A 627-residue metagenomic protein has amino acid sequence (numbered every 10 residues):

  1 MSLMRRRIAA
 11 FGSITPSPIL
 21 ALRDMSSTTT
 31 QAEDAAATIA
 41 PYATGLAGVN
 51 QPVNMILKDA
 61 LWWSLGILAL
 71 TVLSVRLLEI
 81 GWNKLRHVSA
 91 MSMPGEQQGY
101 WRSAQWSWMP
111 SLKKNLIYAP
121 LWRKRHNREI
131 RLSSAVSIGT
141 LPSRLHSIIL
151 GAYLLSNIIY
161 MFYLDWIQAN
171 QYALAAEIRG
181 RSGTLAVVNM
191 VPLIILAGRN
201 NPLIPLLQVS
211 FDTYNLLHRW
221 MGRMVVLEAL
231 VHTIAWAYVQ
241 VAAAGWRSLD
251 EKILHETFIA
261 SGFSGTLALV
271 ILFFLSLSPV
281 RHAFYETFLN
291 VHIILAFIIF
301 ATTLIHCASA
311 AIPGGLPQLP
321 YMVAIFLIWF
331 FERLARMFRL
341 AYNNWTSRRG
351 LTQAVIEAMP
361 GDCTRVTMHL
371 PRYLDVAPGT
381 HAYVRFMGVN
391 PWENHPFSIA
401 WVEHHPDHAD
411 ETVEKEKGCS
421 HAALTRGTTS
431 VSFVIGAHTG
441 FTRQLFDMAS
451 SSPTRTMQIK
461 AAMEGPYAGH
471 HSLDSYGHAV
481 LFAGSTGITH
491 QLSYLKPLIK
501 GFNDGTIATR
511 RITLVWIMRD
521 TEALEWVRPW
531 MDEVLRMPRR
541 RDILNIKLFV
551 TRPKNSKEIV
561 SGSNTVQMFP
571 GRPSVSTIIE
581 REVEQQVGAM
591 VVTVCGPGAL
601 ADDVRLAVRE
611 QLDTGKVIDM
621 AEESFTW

Functional and structural regions predicted by a protein language model:
M1-Q51, L154-Q168, G183, A229-T233 (+3 more regions): Extracellular/lumenal N-termini and interhelical loops of multi-pass eukaryotic membrane proteins
M1-S26, K84-R131, P360-D362, Y373 (+7 more regions): Intrinsically disordered, low-complexity terminal tails of fungal membrane proteins
L22-D24, T29, E33-G48, F297 (+7 more regions): Reductase modules of NAD(P)H-dependent flavoproteins
A47-G48, L61-Y160: Eukaryotic intrinsically disordered, low-complexity, charge-rich
L57-W62, W122-L334: Membrane-embedded alpha-helical bundles of multi-pass integral membrane proteins
L70-M93, I195-L203, L277-A283, F331-R348 (+2 more regions): Transmembrane-helix exit/juxtamembrane "anchor" motif
L277, R281, E286, N290 (+4 more regions): Membrane-proximal cytosolic interface modules of multi-pass membrane proteins
R349-Q458, R519, T551: Ferredoxin-reductase
